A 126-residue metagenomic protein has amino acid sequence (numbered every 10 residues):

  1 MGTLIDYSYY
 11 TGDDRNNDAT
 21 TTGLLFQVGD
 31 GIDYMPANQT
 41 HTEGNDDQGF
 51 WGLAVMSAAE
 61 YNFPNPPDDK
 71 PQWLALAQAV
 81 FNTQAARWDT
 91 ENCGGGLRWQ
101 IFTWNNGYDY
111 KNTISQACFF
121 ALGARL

Functional and structural regions predicted by a protein language model:
M1-L126: Glycan-recognition and catalytic cores of secretory/periplasmic carbohydrate-active enzymes
